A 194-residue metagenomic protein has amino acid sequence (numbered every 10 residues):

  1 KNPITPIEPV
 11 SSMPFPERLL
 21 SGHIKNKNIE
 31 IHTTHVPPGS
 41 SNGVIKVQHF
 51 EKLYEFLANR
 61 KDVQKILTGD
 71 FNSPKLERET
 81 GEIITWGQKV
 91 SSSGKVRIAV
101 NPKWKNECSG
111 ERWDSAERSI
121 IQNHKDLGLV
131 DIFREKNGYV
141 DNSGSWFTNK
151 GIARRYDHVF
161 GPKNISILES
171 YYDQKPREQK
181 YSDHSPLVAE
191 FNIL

Functional and structural regions predicted by a protein language model:
K1-N2, G22-K27, G161-K163, S182 (+1 more regions): Active-site beta-strand termini and strand-to-loop segments that position acidic
K1-S41: Structured beta-strand-rich core segments of catalytic domains in phosphoester-bond hydrolases
E8-S11, D131-D141, Y171-P176: Acidic carboxylate-rich catalytic motifs and surrounding loops in phosphoryl-/glycosyl-chemistry enzymes
P16-S21, A153-H158, S182-V188: Short hydrophobic/aromatic beta-strand or adjacent loop that forms the aromatic wall/cage of a ligand/substrate-binding
V36, D70-F71, S185: Active-site metal-binding loops of divalent metal-dependent hydrolases
E51-Y156, G161-P162: Metal-dependent phosphoesterases centered on the DNase I-like endonuclease/exonuclease/phosphatase
W146-K150, P176-Y181: Short proline/glycine-enriched turn/loop segments at secondary-structure junctions
S166-R177, P186: Low-complexity, intrinsically disordered Gly/Pro/Thr-rich segments
